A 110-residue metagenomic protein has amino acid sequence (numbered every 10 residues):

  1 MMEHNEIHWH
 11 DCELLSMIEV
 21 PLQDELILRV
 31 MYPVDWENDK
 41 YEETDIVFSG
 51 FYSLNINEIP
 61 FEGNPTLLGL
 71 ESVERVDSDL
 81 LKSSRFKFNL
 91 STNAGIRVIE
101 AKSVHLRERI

Functional and structural regions predicted by a protein language model:
M1-I110: Surface-exposed, interaction-prone regions used to assemble/regulate multi-protein complexes
